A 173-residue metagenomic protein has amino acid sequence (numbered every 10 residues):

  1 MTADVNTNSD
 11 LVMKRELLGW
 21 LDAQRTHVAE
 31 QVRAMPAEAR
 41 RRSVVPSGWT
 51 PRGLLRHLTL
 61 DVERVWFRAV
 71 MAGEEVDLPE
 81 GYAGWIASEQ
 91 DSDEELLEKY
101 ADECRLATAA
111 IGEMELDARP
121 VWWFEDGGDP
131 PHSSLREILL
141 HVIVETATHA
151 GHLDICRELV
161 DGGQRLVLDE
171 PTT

Functional and structural regions predicted by a protein language model:
D4-N8, K14, L18-R33, A37-G84 (+1 more regions): Short, contiguous alpha-helical
V12-L17, D93-L97: Active-site rim elements
G84-W123, S134-A147: Acidic/histidine-rich alpha-helical segments that form the ligand environment of transition-metal centers
